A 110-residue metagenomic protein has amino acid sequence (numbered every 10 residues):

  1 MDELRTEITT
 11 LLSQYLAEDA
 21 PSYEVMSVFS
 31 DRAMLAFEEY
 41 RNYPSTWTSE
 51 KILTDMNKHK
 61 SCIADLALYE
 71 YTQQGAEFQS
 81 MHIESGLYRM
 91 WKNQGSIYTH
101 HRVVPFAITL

Functional and structural regions predicted by a protein language model:
D2-L4, Y15, D19, I52-K60 (+1 more regions): Short loop/turn elements at secondary-structure junctions
S22-Y43, L53, K60: Amphipathic alpha-helical segments that form the core helices of the histone-fold
